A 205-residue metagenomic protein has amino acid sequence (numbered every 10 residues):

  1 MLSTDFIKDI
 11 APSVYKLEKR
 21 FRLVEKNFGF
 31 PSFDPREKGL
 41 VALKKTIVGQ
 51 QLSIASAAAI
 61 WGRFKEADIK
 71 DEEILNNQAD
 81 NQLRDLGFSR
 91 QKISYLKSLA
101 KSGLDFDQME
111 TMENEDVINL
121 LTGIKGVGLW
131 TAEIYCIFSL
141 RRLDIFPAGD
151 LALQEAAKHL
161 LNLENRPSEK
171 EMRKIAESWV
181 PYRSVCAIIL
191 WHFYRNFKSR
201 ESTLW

Functional and structural regions predicted by a protein language model:
M1-P31, S98, L129-F138, R142-W205: C-terminal accessory module of base-excision DNA glycosylases/AP lyases that mediates lesion recognition and DNA
K16-R20, V24, L52-S53, A57-K125 (+1 more regions): Alpha-helical ds-nucleic-acid-binding substructure associated with the helix-hairpin-helix region of base-excision DNA
F30-R36, N119: Short, solvent-exposed helix-loop connector elements
P35-G39, G87-R90, M112, A148-L151: Residues at secondary-structure transition points
R36-Q51: Alpha-helical scaffold segments that form or flank carboxylate-/histidine-based iron centers
K38-A42, N77, V117-I118, M172: Alpha-helical scaffolds flanking conserved acidic
L40, L75, M109-E113, D144-I145 (+1 more regions): Short, surface-exposed helix-loop/turn micro-motifs enriched in polar/charged residues
I47, L83, G103-L104, S139 (+2 more regions): Short amphipathic alpha-helical interaction patches enriched in hydrophobic/aromatic residues with interspersed Lys/Arg
